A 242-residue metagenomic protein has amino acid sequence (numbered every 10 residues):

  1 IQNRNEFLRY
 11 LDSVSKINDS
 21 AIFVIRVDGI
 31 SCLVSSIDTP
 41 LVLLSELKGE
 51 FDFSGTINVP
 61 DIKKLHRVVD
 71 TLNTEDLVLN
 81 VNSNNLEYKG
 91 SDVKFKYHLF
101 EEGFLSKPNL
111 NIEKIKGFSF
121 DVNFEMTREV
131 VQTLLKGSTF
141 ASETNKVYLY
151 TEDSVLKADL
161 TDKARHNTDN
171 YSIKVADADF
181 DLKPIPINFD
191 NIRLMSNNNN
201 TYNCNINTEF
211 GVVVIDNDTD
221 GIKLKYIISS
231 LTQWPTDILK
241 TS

Functional and structural regions predicted by a protein language model:
I1-H98, F120-S242: DNA polymerase processivity clamps
E102-D121: Long, charge-dense
